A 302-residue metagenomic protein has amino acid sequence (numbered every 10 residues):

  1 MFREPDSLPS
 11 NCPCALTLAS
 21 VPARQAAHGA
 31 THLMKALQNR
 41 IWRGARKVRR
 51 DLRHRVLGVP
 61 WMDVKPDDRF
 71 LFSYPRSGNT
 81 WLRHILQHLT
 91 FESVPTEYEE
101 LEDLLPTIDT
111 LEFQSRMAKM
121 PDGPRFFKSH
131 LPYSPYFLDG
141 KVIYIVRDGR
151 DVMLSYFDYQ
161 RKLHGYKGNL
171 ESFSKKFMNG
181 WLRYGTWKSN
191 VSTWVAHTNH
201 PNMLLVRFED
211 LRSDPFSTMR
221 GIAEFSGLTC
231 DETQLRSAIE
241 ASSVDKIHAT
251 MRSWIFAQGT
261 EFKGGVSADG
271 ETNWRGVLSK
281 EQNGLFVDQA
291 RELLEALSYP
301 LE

Functional and structural regions predicted by a protein language model:
F2-L8: Extreme N-terminal basic, low-complexity initiation segments that serve as generic localization/processing leaders
C12-C14: Cysteine-centered motifs
Q25-V206, G259-E261, G265-E302: PAPS-dependent sulfotransferase catalytic domain
G78-E92, L205-C230, A238: PAPS/PAP-binding and catalytic site of the sulfotransferase fold
T96-Y98, G227-S237, I247, L301-E302: Short, surface-exposed acidic
R150, F216-R220, E232-R236, N283 (+1 more regions): An amphipathic alpha-helix signature
A241-G264: Short acidic/His-enriched helical or mixed secondary-structure segments at domain edges of catalytic enzymes and some
